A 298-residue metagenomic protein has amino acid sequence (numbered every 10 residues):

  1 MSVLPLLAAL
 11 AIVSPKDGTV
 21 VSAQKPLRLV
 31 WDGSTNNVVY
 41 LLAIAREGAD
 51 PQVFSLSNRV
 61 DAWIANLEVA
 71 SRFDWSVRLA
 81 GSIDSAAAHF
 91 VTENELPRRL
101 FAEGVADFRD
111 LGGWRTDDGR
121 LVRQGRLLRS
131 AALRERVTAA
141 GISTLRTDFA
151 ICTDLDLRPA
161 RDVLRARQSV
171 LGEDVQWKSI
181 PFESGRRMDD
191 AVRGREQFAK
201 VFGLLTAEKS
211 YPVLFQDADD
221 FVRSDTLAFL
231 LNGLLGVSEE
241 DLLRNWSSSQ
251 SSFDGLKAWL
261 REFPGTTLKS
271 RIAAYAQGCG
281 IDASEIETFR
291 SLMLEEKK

Functional and structural regions predicted by a protein language model:
S2-A11: Hydrophobic alpha-helical targeting segments used for export or membrane insertion
L10-L214, T226-K298: Cys-dependent protein tyrosine phosphatase-like superfamily
D219, R223-S224: Ser/Thr-glycine-rich phosphate-binding loops at phosphate-binding pockets of nucleotides, nucleotide cofactors
